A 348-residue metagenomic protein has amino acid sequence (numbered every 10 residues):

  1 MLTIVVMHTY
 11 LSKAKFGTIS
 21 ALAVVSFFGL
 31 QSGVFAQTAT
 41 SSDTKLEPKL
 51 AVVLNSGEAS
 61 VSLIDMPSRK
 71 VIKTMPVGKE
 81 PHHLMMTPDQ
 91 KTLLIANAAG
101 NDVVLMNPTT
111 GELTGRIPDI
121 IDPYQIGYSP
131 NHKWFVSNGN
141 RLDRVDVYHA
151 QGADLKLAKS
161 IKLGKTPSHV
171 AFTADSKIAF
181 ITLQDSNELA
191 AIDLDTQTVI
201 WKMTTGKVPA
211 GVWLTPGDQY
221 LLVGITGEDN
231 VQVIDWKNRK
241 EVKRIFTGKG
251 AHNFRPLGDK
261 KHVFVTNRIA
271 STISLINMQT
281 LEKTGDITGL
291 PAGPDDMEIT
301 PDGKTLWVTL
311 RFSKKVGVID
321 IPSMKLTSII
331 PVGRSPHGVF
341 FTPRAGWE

Functional and structural regions predicted by a protein language model:
L2-T3: Short, positively charged and aromatic/hydrophobic N-terminal segments
H8-A21: Bacterial N-terminal signal peptides that target proteins for export
V25-E348: Predominantly soluble domains enriched in secretory-pathway, periplasmic, or organellar proteins
